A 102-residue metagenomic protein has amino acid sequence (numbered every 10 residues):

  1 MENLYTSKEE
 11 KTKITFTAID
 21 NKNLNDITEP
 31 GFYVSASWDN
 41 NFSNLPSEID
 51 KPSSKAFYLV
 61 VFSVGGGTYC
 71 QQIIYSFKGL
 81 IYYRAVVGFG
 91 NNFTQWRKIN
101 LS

Functional and structural regions predicted by a protein language model:
M1, N100-S102: Short intrinsically disordered terminal tails
E2-G79, V87-N91: Glycine-rich, flexible loop motifs
N91-I99: Trp- and S/T/G-rich repeat-edge/linker motifs of beta-rich repeat architectures
